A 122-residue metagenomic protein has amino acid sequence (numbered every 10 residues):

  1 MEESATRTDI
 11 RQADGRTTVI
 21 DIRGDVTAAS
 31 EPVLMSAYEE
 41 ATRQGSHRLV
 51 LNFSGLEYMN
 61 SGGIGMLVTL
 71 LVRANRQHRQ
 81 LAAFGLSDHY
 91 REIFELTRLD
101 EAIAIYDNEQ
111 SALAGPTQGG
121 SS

Functional and structural regions predicted by a protein language model:
E2-S36, F53-G55: STAS-typified acidic loop motif
G15, D88, Q110: Residues that form or immediately flank small-molecule/cofactor binding pockets and catalytic motifs
R16-T17, L81, G85, T117: Long, contiguous secondary-structure blocks with strong helical propensity
V26-A102: Amphipathic alpha-helical interaction surfaces in cytosolic regulatory modules
E31, E109-Q110: Residues at or immediately preceding the N-termini of alpha-helices
A104-N108: Short acidic-hydrophobic, aromatic-tinged amphipathic segments that line or gate anion-handling sites
S111-S122: Short, charged, intrinsically disordered terminal tails
